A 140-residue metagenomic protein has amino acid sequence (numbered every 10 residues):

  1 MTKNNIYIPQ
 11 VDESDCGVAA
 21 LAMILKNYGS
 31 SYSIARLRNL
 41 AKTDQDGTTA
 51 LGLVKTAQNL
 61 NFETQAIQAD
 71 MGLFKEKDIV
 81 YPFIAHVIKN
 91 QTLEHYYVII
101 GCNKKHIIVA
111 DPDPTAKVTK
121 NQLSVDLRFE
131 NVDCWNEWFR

Functional and structural regions predicted by a protein language model:
M1-F139: Conserved active-site-adjacent core of cysteine acyl-enzyme catalytic domains
